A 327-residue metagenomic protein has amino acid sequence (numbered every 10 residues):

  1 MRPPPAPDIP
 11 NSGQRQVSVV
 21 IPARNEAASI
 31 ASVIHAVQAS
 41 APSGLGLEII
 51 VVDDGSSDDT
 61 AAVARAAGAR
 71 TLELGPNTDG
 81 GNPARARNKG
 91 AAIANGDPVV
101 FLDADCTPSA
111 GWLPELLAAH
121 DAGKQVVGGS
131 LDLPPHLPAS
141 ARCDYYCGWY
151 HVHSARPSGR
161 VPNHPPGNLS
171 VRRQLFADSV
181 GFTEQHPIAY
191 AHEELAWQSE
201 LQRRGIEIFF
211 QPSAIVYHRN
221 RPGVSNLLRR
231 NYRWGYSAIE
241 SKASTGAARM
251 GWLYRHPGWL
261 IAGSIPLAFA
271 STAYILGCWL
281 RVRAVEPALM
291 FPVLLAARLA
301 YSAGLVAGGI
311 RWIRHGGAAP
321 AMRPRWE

Functional and structural regions predicted by a protein language model:
H35-G46: Short, acidic, metal-binding catalytic loop of nucleotide-sugar glycosyltransferases
D53-A62, C106: A conserved acidic beta->alpha catalytic loop
P76-A94: Glycine-rich, basic loop-to-helix element that forms the pyrophosphate-binding segment of sugar-nucleotide handling
V99: Short aromatic/hydrophobic "clamp" motif used to bind/position activated sugar donors
G111-A141: Conserved donor NDP-sugar-binding/catalytic core segment of glycosyltransferases
G129-L131, D144-P162: Short, flexible, basic/aromatic active-site loop/helix in glycosyltransferases
I188-W197: Acidic donor-binding loop at a coil-to-helix junction in glycosyltransferase catalytic cores that engages
I208, A214-A297: Active-site-adjacent helix/loop segment of glycosyltransferases that harbors family-specific signature motifs
